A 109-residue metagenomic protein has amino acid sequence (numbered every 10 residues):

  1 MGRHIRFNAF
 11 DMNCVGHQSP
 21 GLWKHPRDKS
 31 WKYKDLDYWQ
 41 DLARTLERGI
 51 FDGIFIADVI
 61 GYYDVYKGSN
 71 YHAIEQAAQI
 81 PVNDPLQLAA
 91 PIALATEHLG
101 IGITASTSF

Functional and structural regions predicted by a protein language model:
M1-H98: N-terminal beta1-alpha1-beta2 module of alpha/beta enzyme domains
I60, A105-F109: Acidic, glycine-rich active-site loops and adjacent beta-strand->loop/helix elements that engage anionic groups
G100-T104: A short, GP-enriched loop/loop-strand-helix hinge that lies immediately N-terminal to, or at the N-terminal rim
